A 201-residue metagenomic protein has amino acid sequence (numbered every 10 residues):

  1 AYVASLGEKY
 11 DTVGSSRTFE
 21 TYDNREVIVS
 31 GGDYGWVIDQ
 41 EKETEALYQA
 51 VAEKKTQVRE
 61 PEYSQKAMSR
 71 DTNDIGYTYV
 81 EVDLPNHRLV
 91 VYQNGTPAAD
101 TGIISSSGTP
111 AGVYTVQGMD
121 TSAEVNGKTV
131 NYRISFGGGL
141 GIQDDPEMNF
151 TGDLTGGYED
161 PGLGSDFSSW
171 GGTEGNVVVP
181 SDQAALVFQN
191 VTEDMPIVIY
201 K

Functional and structural regions predicted by a protein language model:
A1-Y79, N86: Short glycine/threonine-rich beta-strand-turn micro-motifs
E8-K9, E53-Q57, V91-D100, E193: Bacterial peptidoglycan biogenesis and beta-lactam-recognition machinery
S15-S16, G32-D33, E43, D100-I104 (+2 more regions): Composition- and surface-driven signal marking solvent-exposed, interaction-prone regions in large proteins
N73-L154: Gly/Pro-biased beta-strand-loop elements
T109, A123-K201: Exported/periplasmic cell-wall-interacting domains
